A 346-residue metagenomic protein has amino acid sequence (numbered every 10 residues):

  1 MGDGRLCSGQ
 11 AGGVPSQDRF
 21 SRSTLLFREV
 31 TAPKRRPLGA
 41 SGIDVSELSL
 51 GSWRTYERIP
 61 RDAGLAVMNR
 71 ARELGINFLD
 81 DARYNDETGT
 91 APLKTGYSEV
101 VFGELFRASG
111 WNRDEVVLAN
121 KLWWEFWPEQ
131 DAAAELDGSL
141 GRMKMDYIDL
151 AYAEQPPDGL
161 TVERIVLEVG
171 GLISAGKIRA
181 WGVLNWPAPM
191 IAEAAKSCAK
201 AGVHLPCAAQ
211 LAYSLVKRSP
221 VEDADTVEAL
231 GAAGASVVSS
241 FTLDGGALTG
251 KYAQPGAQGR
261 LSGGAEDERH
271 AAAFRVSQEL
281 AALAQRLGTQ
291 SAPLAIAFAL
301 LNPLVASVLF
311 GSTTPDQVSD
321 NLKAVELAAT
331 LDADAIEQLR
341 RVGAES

Functional and structural regions predicted by a protein language model:
D3-Q10: Short Gly/Ser/Thr- and charged-rich N-terminal loops/segments that act as flexible capping/hinge elements
P15-D114: N-terminal binding-site loop/beta-alpha segment at the start of enzyme catalytic domains that lines or forms
S23-T24, P156-S346: Beta/alpha (TIM)-barrel catalytic core signal, keyed to glycine-rich beta->alpha loops juxtaposed to Asp/Glu that bind
L38, L50, G64, L79 (+9 more regions): Conserved, mostly hydrophobic/aromatic
G39-A40, E73, G103-R113, D137-K144 (+2 more regions): Acidic (Asp/Glu)-rich catalytic clusters
G51-D62, N120-Q130, G159: Active-site mouth loops of central-metabolism enzymes
P60-A71, P128-M143, I191-A195: Short, acidic/polar
M143-G159: Active-site groove signature of glycoside hydrolases
